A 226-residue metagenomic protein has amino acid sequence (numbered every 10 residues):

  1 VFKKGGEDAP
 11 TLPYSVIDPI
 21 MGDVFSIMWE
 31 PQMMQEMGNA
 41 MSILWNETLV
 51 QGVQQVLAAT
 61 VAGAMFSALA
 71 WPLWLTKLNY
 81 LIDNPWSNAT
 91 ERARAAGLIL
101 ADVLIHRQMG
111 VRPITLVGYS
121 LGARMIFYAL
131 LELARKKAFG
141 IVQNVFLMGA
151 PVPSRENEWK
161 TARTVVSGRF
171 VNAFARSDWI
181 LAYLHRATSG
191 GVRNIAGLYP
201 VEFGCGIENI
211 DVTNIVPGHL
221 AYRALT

Functional and structural regions predicted by a protein language model:
V1-L98, R135, G140-N144, A150-T226: Lipolytic serine-hydrolase domain surface
I99-G110: Conserved acidic catalytic loop of the alpha/beta-hydrolase fold
R107-Q108, L133-K137: Alpha-helix termini
M109-Y119: Alpha/beta-hydrolase fold nucleophile elbow
G118, G122, I126: Gly/Ala-rich beta-loop-alpha elbow adjacent to hydrolase catalytic centers
Y128, E132: Active-site signature of alpha/beta-hydrolase-fold catalytic machinery across serine- and Asp/Cys-nucleophile hydrolases
